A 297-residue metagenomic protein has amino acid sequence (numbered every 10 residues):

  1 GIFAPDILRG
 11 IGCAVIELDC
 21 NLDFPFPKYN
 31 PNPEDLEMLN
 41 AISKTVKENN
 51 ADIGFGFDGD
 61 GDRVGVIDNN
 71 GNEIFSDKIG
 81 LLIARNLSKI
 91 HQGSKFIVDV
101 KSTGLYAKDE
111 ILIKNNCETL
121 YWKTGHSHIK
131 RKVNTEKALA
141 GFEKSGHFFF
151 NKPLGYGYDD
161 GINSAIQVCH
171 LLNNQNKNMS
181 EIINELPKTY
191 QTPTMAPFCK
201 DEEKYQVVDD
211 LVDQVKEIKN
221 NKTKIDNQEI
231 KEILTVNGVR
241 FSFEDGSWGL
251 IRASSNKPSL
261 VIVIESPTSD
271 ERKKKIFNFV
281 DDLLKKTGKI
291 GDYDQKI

Functional and structural regions predicted by a protein language model:
I2-L8, P27-N30, V64-N70, A107-K114 (+2 more regions): Short acidic, glycine/serine/threonine-rich loops at helix termini
A4, I42, I83-L87, S164-L172: Buried hydrophobic packing segments
D6-I67: N-terminal small/polar loop signature for handling phosphorylated ligands or for N-terminal nucleophile
A14-D19, E73-K78, N116-T124: Short hydrophobic/aromatic-enriched beta-strand-loop microsegments
L22-F26, R63, L81-A84, G104-L105 (+2 more regions): Short gly/pro/ser/thr-enriched loop/turn and capping motifs at secondary-structure boundaries
N32-L36, E73, N115-N116, A138-A140: Short, hinge-like loop/turn segments at secondary-structure boundaries
A41-C117: Replace "Mg2+/Mn2+-dependent" with "divalent metal-dependent
I90-V263, T268-I297: Phosphate-binding and adjacent anionic-ligand microenvironments
